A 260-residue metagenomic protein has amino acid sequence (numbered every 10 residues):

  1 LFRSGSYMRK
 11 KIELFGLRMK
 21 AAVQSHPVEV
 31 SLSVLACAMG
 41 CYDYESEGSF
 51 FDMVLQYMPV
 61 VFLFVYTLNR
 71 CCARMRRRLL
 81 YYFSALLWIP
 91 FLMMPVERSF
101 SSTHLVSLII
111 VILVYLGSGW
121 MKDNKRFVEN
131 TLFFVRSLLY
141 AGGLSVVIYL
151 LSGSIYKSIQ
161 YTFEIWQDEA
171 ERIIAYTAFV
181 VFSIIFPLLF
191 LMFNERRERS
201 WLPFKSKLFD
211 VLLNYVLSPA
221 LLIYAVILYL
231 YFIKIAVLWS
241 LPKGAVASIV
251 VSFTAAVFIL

Functional and structural regions predicted by a protein language model:
M8-C72: N-terminal signal-anchor module of multipass membrane proteins
Q24-C41, L80-F91, V111, L144-Y149 (+1 more regions): Alpha-helical transmembrane segments
C41-Y57, R74-R76, M94-S107, Y161-T177 (+1 more regions): Membrane-helix interface and helix-disruption motif detector
Q56-F64, S107-L116, V181-P187, A247-I259: Generic alpha-helical transmembrane segments
V61-L79, S118-D123, L188-R197, A256-L260: Canonical alpha-helical transmembrane segments
M75, L79, L92-F182, E195-L213: Membrane-interface helix-loop-helix junctions at boundaries between adjacent transmembrane segments
D210, N214-L217, L221-L260: Hydrophobic alpha-helical segments
